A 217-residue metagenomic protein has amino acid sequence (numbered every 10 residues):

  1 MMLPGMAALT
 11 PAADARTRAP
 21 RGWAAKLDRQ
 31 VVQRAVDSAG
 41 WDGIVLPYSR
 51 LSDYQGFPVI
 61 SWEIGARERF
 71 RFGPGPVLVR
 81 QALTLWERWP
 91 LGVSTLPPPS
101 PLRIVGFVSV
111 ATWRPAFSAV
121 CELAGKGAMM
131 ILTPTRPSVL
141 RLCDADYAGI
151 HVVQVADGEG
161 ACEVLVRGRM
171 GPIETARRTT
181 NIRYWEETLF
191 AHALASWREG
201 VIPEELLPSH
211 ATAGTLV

Functional and structural regions predicted by a protein language model:
M1-P90, H192, V217: Acidic-basic catalytic patches of nuclease active cores, encompassing PD-(D/E)XK and other metal-cofactor nuclease
A7, A13, G106, R198 (+1 more regions): Generic low-complexity, intrinsically disordered sequence content enriched in small uncharged/hydrophobic residues
G56-S61, G106, M130-I131, H151-Q154 (+1 more regions): Ordered hydrophobic segments in well-structured contexts
V59, G127-I131, L189-L194: Generic preference for hydrophobic/aromatic residues in regular secondary structure cores
G65-F70, A116-S118, P172-E174: Short, surface-exposed beta-strand/loop "edge" segments at domain boundaries and coil↔beta transitions
V79-A148: Catalytic cores of nucleic-acid endonucleases
W86, P90-L96, R136, A145-V217: Non-catalytic C-terminal interaction segments of nucleic acid-processing enzymes
